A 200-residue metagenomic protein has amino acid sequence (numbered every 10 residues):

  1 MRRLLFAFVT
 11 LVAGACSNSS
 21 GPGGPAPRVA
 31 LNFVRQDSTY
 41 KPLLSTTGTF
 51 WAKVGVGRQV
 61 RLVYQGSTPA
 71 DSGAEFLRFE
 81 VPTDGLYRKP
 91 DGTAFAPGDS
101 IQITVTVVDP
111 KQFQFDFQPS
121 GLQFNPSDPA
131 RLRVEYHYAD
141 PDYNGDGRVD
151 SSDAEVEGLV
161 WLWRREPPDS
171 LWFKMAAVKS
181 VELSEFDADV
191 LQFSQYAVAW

Functional and structural regions predicted by a protein language model:
M1-G14: Sec-dependent bacterial lipoprotein signal peptides
A13-T39, W200: Bacterial Sec-dependent N-terminal signal peptides
P27-R61, P97-P167: Proteolytic processing hotspots in large secreted/extracellular or virion-associated proteins and select intracellular
Q59-I101: Predominantly extracellular/luminal regions of secreted and cell-surface proteins, especially disulfide-bonded
F115, P168-A177: Surface-exposed loop/edge segments in extracytoplasmic proteins
W172, S184-F186: Hydrophobic residues embedded in beta-strands of well-ordered beta-sheets
V178-L183: Short, solvent-exposed loop/turn segments in extracellular or other extracytoplasmic domains
F186-W200: C-terminal beta-strand-rich structural cap/linker in extracellular carbohydrate-active enzymes
